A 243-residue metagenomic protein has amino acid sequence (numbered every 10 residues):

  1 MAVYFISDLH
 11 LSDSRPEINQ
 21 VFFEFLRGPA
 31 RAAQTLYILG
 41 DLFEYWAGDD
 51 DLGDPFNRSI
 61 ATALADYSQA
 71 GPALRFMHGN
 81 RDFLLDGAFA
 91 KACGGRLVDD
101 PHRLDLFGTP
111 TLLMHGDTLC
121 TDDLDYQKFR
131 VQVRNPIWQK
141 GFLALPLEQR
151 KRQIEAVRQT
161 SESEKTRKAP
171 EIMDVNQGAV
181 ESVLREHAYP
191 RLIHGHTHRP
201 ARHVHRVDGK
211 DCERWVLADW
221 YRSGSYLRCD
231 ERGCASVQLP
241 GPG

Functional and structural regions predicted by a protein language model:
A2, L11-L106: Core catalytic region of metal-dependent phosphoesterases/phosphodiesterases, especially metallo-beta-lactamase-like
I6-S7, L36-G40, A73-N80, L113-M114 (+2 more regions): Active-site neighborhood of phospho(di)ester-bond hydrolases with catalytic His/Asp-centered motifs
D8, L239-G243: Conserved histidine-centered catalytic loops in small-molecule metabolism enzymes
H10, F43-E44, D82, T118-L119 (+2 more regions): Short, solvent-exposed loop/turn segments at secondary-structure junctions
E44-Y67, S163-L192: N-terminal short leaders/motifs
A92-D99, L112, D117, D123-K128 (+1 more regions): Conserved beta-sheet core of the metallophosphoesterase superfamily
M114-N176: Active-site-proximal loop/helix segment associated with metal-binding centers of metalloenzymes
